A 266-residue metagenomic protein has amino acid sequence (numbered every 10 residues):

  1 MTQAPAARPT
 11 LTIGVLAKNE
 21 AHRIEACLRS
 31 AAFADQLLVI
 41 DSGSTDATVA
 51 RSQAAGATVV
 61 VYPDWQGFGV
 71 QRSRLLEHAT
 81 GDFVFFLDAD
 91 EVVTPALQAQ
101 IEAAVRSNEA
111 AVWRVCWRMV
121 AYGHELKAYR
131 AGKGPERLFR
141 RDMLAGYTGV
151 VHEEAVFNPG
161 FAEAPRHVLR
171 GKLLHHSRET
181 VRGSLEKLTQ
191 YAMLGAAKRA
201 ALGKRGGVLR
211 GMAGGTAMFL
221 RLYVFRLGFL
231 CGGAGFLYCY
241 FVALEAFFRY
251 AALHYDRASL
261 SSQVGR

Functional and structural regions predicted by a protein language model:
T10-T12: Cell-envelope/extracellular polymer assembly enzymes that use nucleotide-activated donors
V15, A34-S44, V60-V61, A89: Short beta-strand/loop segment that forms part of the nucleotide-sugar
V15-Q36: Short, well-formed alpha-helical segments that are part of the catalytic scaffolds of diverse glycosyltransferases
H22-E25, D46-A55, A96-L97: Acidic helix N-cap motif at the loop->helix transition within catalytic regions of sugar-transfer enzymes
S30, D41-Q53, D64, D88: A conserved acidic beta->alpha catalytic loop
V49-H78: Conserved donor nucleotide-binding strand/loop of the catalytic core
G69-V70, L76, T94-L260, R266: Catalytic-site signature of metal-activated, phosphate-bearing donor transferases, centered on the GT-A/GT-A-like
V84: Short aromatic/hydrophobic "clamp" motif used to bind/position activated sugar donors
